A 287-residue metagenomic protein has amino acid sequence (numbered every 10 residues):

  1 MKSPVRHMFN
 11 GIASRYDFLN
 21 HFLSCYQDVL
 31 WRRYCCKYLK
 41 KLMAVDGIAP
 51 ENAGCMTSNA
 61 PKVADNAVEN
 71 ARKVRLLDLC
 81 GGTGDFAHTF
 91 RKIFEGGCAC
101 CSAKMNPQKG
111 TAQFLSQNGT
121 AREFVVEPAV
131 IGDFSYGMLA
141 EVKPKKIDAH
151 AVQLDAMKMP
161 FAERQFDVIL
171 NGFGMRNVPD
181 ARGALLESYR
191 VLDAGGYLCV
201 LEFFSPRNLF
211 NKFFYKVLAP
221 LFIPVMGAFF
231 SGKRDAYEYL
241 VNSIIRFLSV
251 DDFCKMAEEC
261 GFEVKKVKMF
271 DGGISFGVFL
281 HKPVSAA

Functional and structural regions predicted by a protein language model:
M1-D17, A219: N-terminal, positively charged/glycine-rich alpha-helical extensions of SAM-dependent methyltransferases
Y16, I169-L170: Hydrophobic beta-strand segment of the Class I
C25-I48, C55, A67-R72, T89: Conserved alpha-helix/loop element of class I SAM-dependent methyltransferases that forms part of the SAM/SAH-binding
R75-P107, G119, E123-K158: Class I SAM-dependent methyltransferase SAM/SAH-binding core
M157-I169: A short acidic, Gly/Pro-enriched loop at the edge of an enzyme's catalytic core that lines a small-molecule cofactor
R182-Y197: A short glycine-rich, Lys/Arg-flanked "PGG" loop and its adjoining helix->strand segment in the class I
F204-C260, K266: C-terminal alpha-helical "lid/dimerization" subdomain adjacent to the S-adenosyl-L-methionine
G261-A287: Core SAM-dependent methyltransferase catalytic element
